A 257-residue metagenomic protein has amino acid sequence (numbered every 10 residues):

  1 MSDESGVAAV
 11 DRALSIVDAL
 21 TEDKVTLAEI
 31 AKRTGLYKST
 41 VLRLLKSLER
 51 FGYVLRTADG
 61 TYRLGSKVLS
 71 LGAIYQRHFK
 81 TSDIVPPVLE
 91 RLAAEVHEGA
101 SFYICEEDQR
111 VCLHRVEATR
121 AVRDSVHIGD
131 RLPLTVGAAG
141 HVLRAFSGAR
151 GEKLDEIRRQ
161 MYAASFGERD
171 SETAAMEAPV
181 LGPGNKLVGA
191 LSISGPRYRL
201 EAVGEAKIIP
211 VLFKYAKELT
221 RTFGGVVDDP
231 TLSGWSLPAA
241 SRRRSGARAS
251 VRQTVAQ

Functional and structural regions predicted by a protein language model:
M1-H78, T220-G225: N-terminal helix-turn-helix
G6-V10, T61, G65, H78 (+6 more regions): Short, structured helix-loop boundary elements
V25, R43, S47-R50, R131 (+5 more regions): Non-catalytic interaction/Regulatory regions outside core domains
R33, I84-E95, Q160, E218-T222: Amphipathic alpha-helical regulatory segments at dimerization interfaces that relay allosteric signals between sensory
V54-L55, F102-Y103, V180: A structural signal for short hydrophobic beta-strand segments in well-ordered beta-sheet cores
R63-A149: Amphipathic alpha-helical effector-binding/dimerization core of metabolite-sensing transcriptional regulators
H114-E172, K214, S236, A240 (+1 more regions): Short, solvent-exposed recognition segments
G151-G225, S233-W235: Extended hydrophobic
